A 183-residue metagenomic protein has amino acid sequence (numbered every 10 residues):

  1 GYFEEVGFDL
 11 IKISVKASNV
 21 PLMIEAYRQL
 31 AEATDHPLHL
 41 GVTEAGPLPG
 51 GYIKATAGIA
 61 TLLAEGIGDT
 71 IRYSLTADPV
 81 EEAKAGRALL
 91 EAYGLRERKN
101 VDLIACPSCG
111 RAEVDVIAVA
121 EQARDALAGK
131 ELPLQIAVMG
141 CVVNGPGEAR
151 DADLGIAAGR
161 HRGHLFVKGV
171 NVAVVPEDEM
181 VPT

Functional and structural regions predicted by a protein language model:
G1-E131, Q135-V138: Catalytic alpha/beta core domains of metabolic enzymes, predominantly
V20, P79, P146, E177-D178: Residues at or immediately preceding the N-termini of alpha-helices
P47-L48, N144, M180-P182: A short acidic, often aromatic-flanked loop/helix-cap motif at beta-alpha or helix-coil junctions that lines enzyme
T70, A152-D153, V181: Generic secondary-structure boundary signal with a strong preference for alpha-helix termini
V142-N171: Nucleotide-binding motor/catalytic cores of P-loop/tubulin-like NTPases across gene-expression machines
F166-T183: Generic C-terminus detector
